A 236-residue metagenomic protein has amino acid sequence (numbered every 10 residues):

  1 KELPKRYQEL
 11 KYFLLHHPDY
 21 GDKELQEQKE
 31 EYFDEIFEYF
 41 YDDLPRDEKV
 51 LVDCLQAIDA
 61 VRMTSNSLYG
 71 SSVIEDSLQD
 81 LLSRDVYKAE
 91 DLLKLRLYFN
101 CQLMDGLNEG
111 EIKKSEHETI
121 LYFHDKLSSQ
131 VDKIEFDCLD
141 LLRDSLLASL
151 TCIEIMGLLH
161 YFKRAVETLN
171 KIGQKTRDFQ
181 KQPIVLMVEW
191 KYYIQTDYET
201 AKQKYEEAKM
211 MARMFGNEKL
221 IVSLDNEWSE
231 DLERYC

Functional and structural regions predicted by a protein language model:
K1-Q8: Basic, Lys/Arg-rich alpha-helical nucleic-acid-recognition elements, primarily the DNA-binding modules of transcription
P4, F40, P45, G70 (+9 more regions): Serine/threonine-rich low-complexity intrinsically disordered regions
Q8-L15, E48-D59, N100-Q102, R143-T151 (+2 more regions): "A position-specific structural signal for the A-helix of alpha-solenoid helical repeats
D19-F37, M63-L82, G110-L127, M156-T168 (+1 more regions): Helix-turn-helix repeat elements of alpha-solenoid scaffolds
E35-K49, L78-L95, D125-L139, K171-F179: Flexible helix-coil transition and linker loops at the boundaries of alpha-helical arrays
A57-R62, N66-C101: Loop-centered beta-sheet repeat module
Q102-L121, L127-D178, V185-Q195: Alpha-helical adaptor scaffolds
M156-C236: Long, low-complexity regulatory tails in eukaryotic proteins
